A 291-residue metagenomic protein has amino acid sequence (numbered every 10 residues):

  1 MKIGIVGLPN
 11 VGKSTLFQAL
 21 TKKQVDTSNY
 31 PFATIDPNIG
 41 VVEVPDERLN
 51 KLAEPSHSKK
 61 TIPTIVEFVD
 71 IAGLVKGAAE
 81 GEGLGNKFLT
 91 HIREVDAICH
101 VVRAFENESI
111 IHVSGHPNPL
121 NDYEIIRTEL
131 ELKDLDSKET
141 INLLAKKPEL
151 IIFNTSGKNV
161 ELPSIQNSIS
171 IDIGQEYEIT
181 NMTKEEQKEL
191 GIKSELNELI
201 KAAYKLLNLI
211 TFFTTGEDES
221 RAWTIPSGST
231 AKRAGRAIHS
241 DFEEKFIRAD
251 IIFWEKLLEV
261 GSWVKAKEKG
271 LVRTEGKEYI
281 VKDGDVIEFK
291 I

Functional and structural regions predicted by a protein language model:
M1-N107: Conserved G1/Walker A P-loop phosphate-binding module
K2-V11, F17, S137-K290: C-terminal-of-GTPase-core extension/linker across diverse P-loop GTPases
S14, P31, E67, P117 (+2 more regions): Generic signal for short, ordered secondary-structure residues within or immediately flanking folded domains
A19, P55, H91, E129 (+2 more regions): Generic structural signal for bulky hydrophobic/aromatic residues embedded in well-ordered secondary structure
V25, A97, L135, N208-L209: Generic structural signal for secondary-structure transition and capping sites
T27-P37, V44-D46, K51-E54, K76-G77 (+12 more regions): Generic structural "secondary-structure junction" signal
P31, I35, R48, T61-E67 (+10 more regions): Helical mechanochemical/support elements of P-loop NTPase systems and associated helical scaffolds
K59, L84-M182, L196: Conserved C-terminal guanine-recognition region of P-loop GTPase G domains, centered on the G4
